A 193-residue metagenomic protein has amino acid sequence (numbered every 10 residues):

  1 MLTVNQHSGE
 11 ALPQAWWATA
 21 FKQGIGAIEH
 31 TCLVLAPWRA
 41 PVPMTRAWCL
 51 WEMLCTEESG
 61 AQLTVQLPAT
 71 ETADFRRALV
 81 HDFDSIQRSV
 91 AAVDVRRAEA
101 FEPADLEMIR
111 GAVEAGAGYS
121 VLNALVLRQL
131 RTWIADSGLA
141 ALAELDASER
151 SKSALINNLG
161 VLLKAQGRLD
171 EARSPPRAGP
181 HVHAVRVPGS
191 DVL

Functional and structural regions predicted by a protein language model:
M1-A165: The feature represents the membrane-entry module of six-transmembrane cation channels
A147-L193: A detector of tandem-repeat and repeat-rich interaction/domain scaffolds
